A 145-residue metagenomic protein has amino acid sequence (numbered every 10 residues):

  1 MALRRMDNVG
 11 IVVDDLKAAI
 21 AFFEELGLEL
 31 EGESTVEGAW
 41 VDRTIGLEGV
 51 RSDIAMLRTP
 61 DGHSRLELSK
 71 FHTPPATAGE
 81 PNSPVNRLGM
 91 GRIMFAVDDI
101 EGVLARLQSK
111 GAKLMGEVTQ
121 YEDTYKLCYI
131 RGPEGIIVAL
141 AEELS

Functional and structural regions predicted by a protein language model:
M1-I20, E29-G32, M90-F95, E142-S145: N-terminal beta-strand motif that seeds the catalytic metal site of vicinal oxygen chelate
A2, E33-T35, S52-M56, S64-S69 (+3 more regions): Vicinal oxygen chelate
V9, I45, L88-M90, E134: Short glycine-rich loop/turn motifs that provide flexible caps or phosphate-binding loops at active sites
V12-H63, S109, C128: Core segments of cupin and vicinal oxygen chelate
G38-R43, P75-P81: A short, acidic/glycine-rich surface segment
H72: Residues forming the ATP-binding cleft of Hanks-type serine/threonine protein kinase domains
